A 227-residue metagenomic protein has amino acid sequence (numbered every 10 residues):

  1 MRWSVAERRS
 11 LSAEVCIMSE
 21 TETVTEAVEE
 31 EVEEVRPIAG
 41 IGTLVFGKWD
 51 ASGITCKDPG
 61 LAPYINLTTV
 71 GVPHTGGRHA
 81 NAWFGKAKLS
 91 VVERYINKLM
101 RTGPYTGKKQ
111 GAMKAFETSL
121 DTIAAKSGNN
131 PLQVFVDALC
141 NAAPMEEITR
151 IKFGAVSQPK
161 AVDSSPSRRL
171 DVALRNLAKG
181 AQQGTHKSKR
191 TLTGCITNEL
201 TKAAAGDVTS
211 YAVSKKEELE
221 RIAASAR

Functional and structural regions predicted by a protein language model:
M1-I17: Short, Lys/Arg-enriched N-terminal segments with co-localized hydrophobic residues within the first ~10-30 amino acids
S19-T106, Q110-M113, E117-R227: Strongly charged
